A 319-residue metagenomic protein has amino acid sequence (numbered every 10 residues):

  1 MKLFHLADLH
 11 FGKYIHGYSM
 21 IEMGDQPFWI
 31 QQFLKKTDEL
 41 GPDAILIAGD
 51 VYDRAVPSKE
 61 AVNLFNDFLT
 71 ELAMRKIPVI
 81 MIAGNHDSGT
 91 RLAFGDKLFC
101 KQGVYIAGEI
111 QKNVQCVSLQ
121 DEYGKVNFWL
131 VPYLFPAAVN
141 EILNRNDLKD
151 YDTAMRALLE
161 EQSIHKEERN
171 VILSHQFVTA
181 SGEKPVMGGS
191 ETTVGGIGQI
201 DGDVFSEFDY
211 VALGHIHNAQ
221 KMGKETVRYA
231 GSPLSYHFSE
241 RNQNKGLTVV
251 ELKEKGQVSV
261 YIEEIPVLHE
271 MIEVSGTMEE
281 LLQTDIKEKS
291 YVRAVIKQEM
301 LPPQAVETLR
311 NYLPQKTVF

Functional and structural regions predicted by a protein language model:
M1-T70, M74, I172: N-terminal active-site segment of His-dependent metallophosphoesterases
D8, D50, F65, G84 (+6 more regions): Divalent metal-coordination and catalytic microenvironments
E39, A44, L252-F319: Accessory, non-catalytic peripheral segments of nucleic-acid enzymes
P57, M74, A83, D87-G223: His/Asp/Glu-rich metal-coordinating catalytic cores of metallo-dependent phosphodiesterases/hydrolases acting on
N66-T70, D96, L159-E160, D201-F205 (+3 more regions): Short amphipathic alpha-helical segments and helix-helix/interface helices
A73-M81, E288-S290: Short, surface-exposed connector motifs at secondary-structure boundaries
G202, D209-I265: A conserved active-site cap/scaffold subdomain adjacent to cofactor or substrate pockets
